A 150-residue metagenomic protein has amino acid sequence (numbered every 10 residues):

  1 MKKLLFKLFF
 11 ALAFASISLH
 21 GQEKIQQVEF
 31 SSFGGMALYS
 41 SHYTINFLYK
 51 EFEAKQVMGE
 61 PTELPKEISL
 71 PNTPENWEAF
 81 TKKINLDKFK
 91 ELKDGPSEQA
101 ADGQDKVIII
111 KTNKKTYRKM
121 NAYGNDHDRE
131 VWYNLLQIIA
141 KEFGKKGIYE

Functional and structural regions predicted by a protein language model:
M1-K24: Bacterial Sec-dependent N-terminal signal peptides
G21-Q56: N-terminal export/targeting and maturation segments
Q22-G35, T81-K83, K90-E150: Short, well-ordered, aromatic-rich surface patches in folded extracellular/luminal domains
A37-H42, P65, D102-D105: Short, surface-exposed coil-to-beta transition loops
N46-F52, L64, T73-P74, F89 (+2 more regions): Short, low-complexity, polar/charged sequence segments that are solvent-exposed and flexible
F47, L70-A79, I110-T116: A short, structured loop/turn motif at beta-sheet edges
F52-I68, K119: Acidic/histidine-rich, surface-exposed loop or edge segments in extracytoplasmic proteins
E67-K93: Mature extracytoplasmic domains of secretory-pathway proteins
